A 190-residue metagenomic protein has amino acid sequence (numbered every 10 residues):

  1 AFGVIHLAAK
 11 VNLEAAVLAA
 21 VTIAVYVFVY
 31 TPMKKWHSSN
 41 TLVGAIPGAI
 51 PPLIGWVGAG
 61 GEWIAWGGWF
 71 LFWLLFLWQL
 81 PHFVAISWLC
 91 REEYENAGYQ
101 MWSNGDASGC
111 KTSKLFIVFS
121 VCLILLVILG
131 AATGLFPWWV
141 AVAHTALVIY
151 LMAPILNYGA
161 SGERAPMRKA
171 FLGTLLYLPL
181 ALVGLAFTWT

Functional and structural regions predicted by a protein language model:
A1, L42-A59, G109-K111, A170-L185: Small-residue-rich segments of transmembrane alpha-helices in multi-pass membrane proteins, especially helix faces
A1-H37, K114-L172: Transmembrane helix-loop-helix
A1-I5, Q79-A131: Solvent-exposed interhelical
V4-V17, P51-F76, I128-W139, L185-T190: Helix-coil boundary and interhelical linker segments in multi-pass alpha-helical membrane proteins
I5, V21, F28-V29, M33 (+8 more regions): Residues within alpha-helical transmembrane segments of multi-pass membrane proteins, especially transporters, ion
F28-S38, L53-G61, P81-A85, A153-Y158 (+1 more regions): Juxtamembrane membrane-interface segments at transmembrane alpha-helix termini
K34-G44, G61-G68, S87-A97, G159-R168: A cytosolic-side transmembrane-helix exit/cap motif
A45-S87, R91-E93, A107-C110: Functional transmembrane core segments of multi-pass inner-membrane proteins
